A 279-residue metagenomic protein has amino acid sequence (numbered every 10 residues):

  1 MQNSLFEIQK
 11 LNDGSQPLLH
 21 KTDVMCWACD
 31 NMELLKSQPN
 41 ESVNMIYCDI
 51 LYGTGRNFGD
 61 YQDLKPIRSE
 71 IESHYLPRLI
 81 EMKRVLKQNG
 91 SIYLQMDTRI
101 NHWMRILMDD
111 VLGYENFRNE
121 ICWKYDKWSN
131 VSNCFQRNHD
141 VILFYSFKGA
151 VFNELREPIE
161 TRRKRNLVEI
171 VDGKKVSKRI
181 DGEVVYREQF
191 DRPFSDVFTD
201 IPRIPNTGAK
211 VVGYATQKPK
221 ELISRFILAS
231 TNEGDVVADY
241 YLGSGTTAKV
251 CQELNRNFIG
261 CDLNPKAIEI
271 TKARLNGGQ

Functional and structural regions predicted by a protein language model:
M1-G278: Core catalytic lobe of class I
